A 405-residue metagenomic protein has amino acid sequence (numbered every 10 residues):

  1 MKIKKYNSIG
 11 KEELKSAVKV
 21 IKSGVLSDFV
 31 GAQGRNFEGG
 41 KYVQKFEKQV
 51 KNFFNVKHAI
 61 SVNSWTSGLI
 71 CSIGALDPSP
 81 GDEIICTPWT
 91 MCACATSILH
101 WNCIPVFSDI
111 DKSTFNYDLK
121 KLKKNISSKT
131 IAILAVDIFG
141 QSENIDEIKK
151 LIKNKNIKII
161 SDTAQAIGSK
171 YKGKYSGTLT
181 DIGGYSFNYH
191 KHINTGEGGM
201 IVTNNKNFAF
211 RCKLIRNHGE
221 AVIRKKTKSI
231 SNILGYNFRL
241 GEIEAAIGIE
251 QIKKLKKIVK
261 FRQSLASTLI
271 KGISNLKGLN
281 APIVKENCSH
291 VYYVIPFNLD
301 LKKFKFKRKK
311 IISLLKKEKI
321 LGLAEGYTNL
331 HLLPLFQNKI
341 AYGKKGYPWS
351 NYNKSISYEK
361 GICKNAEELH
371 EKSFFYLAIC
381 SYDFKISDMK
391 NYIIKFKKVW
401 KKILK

Functional and structural regions predicted by a protein language model:
M1-G74, S79, H100, A135 (+3 more regions): Conserved PLP-binding active-site segment in aminotransferase class I/II-type PLP enzymes
A17, V50, G68, I84 (+16 more regions): Generic structural signal for small/hydrophobic residues in well-ordered secondary structure, especially within
G31, E38, A166-V294: Active-site region of PLP-dependent enzymes
N63, L134-V136, S186-N188, P282-I283 (+3 more regions): Short beta-strand segments
G74-T163, K170: PLP-dependent aminotransferase-like
I126, K150-K158, T195, M200-H218 (+2 more regions): Basic phosphate/pyrophosphate-binding loop/patch that engages nucleotide-derived ligands
E220-T227, T268-I273, E286, I312-F375: Conserved PLP cofactor-binding pocket of PLP-dependent enzymes
K302-K310, F384-K390: Short, conserved charged micro-motifs
